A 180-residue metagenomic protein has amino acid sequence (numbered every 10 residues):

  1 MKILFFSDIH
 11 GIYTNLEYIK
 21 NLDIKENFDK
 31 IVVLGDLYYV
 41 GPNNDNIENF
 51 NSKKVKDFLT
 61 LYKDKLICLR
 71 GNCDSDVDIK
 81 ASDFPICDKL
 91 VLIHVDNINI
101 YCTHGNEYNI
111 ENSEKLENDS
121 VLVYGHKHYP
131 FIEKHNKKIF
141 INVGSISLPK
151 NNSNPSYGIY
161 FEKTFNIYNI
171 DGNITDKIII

Functional and structural regions predicted by a protein language model:
K2-H10, I98-N106, I139-G144: Active-site-proximal beta-strand elements of phosphoester/diester hydrolases
K2-H94: Core catalytic region of metal-dependent phosphoesterases/phosphodiesterases, especially metallo-beta-lactamase-like
I3, I12-Y13, E17-N21, A81-D83 (+4 more regions): Catalytic phosphate/metal-binding cores of nucleic-acid and nucleotide-processing enzymes, i.e., regions that mediate
H10-I12, N72, H104, V123-H128: Histidine-centered divalent metal-coordination motifs
N15-D23, C102-E117: Pre-active-site segment of Zn-dependent metallo-hydrolases
K30, I100, S120-V121: Short, Asp-centered acidic motifs that coordinate Mg2+ and/or phosphate in catalytic or ligand-binding sites
K89-N97, E133-N136: Short acidic-hydrophobic surface loop/beta-edge motif
N106-D171: Conserved beta-sheet core of the metallophosphoesterase superfamily
